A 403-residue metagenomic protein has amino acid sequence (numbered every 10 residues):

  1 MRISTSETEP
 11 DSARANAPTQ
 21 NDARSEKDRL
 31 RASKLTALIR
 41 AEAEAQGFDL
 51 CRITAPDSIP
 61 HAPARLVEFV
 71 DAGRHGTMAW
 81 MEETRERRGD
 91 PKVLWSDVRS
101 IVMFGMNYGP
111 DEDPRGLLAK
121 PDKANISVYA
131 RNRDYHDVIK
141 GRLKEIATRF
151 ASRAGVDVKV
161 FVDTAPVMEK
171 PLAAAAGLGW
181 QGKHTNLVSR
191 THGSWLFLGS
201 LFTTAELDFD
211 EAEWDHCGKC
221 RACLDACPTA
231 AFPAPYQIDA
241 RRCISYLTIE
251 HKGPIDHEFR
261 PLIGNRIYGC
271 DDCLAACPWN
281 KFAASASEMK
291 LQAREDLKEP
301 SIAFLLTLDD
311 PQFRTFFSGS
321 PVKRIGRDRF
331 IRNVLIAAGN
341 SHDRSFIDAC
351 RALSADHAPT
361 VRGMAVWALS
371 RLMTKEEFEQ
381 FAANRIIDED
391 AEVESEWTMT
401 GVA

Functional and structural regions predicted by a protein language model:
M1-H216, G264, I386-E392: Auxiliary alpha/beta "docking" domains used to position bulky ligands
A45-F48, A222-Y246, K252, N265-K290 (+1 more regions): Iron-sulfur cluster-binding cysteine motifs and their immediate structural context in ferredoxin-like electron-transfer
V188-A212, K219, A240-F259, D310-R314: Short, charged low-complexity linear segments at domain edges
F259-L291, L308, Q312-I336: C-terminal amphipathic alpha-helical segment
Q312-F316, D343-S354, T374-I386: Amphipathic alpha-helical scaffolding segments comprising HEAT/armadillo-like alpha-solenoid repeats
R327, H357-P359, E389-V393: Short inter-helical turns and helix N-cap capping residues of alpha-solenoid HEAT/ARM repeat scaffolds
I331-S341, R362-M373, S395-A403: Structural detector for internal amphipathic alpha-helices that build alpha-solenoid repeat scaffolds
E376-A403: Eukaryotic acidic, Ser/Thr-rich intrinsically disordered low-complexity regions
